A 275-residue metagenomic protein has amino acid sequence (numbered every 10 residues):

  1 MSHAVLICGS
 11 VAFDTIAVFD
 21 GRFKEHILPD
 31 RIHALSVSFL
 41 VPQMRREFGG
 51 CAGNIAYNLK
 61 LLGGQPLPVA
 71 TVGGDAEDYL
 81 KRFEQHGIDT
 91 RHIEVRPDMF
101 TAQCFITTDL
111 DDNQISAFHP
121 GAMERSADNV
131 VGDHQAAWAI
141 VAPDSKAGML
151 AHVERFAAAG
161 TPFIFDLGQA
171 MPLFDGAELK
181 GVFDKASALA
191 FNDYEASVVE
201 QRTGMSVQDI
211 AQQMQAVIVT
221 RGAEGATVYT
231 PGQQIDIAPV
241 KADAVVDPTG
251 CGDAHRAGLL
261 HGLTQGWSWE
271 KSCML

Functional and structural regions predicted by a protein language model:
M1-L67, D78, A244-V245: Glycine-rich phosphate/adenosyl-contacting loop at the front of the ribokinase-like
V11, D144, A254: Active-site metal-binding loops of divalent metal-dependent hydrolases
D14, Q65-R91: A glycine-rich beta-to-alpha transition motif near the start of alpha/beta enzyme domains, typified by
K60, A157, T264: Gly/Ala-rich phosphate-binding loop of Rossmann-like dinucleotide-binding domains, activating on the conserved
V69-G74, R91-T101, A211, Q215-R221 (+1 more regions): Beta-strand->loop->alpha-helix junctions that form or flank phosphate-binding loops in nucleotide-handling enzymes
R91-R96, C104-A147: Conserved phosphate-binding/catalytic loop of the ribokinase/pfkB sugar-kinase fold
W138-V207, E224-A226: Conserved beta-alpha-beta core of the PfkB/ribokinase-like small-molecule kinase fold
G204-L275: Conserved phosphate-binding/catalytic region of the ribokinase-like
